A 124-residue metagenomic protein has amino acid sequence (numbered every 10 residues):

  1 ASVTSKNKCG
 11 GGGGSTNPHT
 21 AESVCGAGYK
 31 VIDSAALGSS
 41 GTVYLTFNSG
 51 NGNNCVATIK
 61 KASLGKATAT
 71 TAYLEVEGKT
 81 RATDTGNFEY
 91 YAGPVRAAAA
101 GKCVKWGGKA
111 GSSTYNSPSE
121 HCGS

Functional and structural regions predicted by a protein language model:
A1-S124: Post-signal peptide N-terminal regions of Sec-secreted extracellular proteins
